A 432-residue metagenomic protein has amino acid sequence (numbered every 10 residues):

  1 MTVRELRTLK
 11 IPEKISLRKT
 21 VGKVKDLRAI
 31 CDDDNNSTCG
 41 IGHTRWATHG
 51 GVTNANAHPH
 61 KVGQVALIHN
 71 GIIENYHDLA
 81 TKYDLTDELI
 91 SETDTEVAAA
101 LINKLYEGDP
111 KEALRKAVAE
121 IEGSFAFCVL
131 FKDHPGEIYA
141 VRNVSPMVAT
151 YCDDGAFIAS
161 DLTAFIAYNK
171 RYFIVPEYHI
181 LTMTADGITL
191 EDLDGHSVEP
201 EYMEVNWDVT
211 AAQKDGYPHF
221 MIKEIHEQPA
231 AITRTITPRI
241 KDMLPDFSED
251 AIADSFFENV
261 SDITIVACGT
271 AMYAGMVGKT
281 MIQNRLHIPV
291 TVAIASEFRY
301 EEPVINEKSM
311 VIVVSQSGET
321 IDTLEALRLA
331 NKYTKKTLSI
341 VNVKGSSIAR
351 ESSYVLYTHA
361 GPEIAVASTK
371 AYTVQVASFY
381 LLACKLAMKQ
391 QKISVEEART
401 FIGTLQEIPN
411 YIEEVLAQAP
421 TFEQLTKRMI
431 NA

Functional and structural regions predicted by a protein language model:
M1-K214, P218, A230-T237, K241-S261 (+5 more regions): Conserved short alpha-helical segments that host acidic/polar catalytic motifs at enzyme active sites
T86, I102, V266, T270 (+2 more regions): Conserved short-loop catalytic and cofactor-binding motifs
D208-K241, Q375-F379, A383-E413: Helix-enriched interaction subdomains in cytosolic or periplasmic regions, typified by TIR/SEFIR signaling/NADase cores
E258-E407: Glycine-rich phosphate-binding loops that contact phosphosugars or nucleotide phosphates
V311, E413-E414: Glycine-rich phosphate-binding "P-loop"
P409, I430-A432: A structured phosphate/pyrophosphate-recognition subdomain
